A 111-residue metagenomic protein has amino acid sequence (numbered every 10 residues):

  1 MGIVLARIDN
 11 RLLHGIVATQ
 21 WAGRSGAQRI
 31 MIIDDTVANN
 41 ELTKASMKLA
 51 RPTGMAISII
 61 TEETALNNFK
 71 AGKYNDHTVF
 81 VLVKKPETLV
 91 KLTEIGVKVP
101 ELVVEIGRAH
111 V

Functional and structural regions predicted by a protein language model:
G2-R51, A56: Long, hydrophobic N-terminal alpha-helical segment
I60-E105: Ordered, amphipathic secondary-structure segments that act as subunit-interaction surfaces in large macromolecular
A109-V111: Conserved small/polar residues in nucleotide/adenosyl-binding loops
